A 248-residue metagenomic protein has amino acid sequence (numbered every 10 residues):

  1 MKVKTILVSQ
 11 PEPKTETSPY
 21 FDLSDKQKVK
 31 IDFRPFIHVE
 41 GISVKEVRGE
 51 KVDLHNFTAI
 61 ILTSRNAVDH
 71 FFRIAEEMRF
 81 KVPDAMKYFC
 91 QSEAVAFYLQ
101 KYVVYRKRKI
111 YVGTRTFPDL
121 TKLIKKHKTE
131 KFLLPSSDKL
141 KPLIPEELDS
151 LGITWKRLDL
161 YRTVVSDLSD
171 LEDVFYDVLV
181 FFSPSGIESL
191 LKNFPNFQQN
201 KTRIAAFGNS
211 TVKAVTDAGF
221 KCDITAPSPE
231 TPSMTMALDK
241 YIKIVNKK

Functional and structural regions predicted by a protein language model:
M1-K248: Conserved beta-alpha
